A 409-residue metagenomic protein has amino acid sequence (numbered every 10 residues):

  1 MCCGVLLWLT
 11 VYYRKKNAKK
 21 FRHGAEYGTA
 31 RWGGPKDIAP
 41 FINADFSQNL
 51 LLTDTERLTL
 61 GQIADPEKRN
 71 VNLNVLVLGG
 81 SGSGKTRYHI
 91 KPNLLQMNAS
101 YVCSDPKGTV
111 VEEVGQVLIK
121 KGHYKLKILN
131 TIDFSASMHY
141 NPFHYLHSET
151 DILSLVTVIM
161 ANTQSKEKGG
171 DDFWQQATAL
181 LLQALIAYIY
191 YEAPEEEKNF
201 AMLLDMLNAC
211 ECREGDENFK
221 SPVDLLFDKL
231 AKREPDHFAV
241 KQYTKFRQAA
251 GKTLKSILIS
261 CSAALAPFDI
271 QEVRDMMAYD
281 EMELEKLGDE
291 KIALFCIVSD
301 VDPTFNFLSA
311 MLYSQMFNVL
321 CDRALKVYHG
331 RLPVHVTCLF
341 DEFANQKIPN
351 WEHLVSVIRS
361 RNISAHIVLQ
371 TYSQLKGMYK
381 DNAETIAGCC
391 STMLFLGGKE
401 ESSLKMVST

Functional and structural regions predicted by a protein language model:
M1-S83, R87-I90, S135: Basic- and hydrophobic-enriched, low-structure N-terminal and domain-boundary segments that flank ATP-binding catalytic
L58, P66-I363, M378, K399 (+1 more regions): P-loop NTPase motor domains
V355-T409: Conserved ATP-driven motor cores of ASCE-family P-loop NTPases powering translocation/secretion/packaging/pilus
